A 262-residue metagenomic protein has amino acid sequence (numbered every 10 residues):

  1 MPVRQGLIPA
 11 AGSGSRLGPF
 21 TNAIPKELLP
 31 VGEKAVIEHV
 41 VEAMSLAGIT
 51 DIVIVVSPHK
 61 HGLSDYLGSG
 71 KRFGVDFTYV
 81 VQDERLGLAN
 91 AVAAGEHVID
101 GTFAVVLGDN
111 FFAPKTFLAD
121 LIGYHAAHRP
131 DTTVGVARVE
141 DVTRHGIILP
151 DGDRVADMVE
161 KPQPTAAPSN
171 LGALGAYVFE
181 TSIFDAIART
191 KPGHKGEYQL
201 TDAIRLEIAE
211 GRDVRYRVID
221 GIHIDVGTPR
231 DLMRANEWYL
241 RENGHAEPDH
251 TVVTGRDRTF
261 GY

Functional and structural regions predicted by a protein language model:
M1-I8, R16-P19, L29-P30, K34-V106 (+5 more regions): Conserved N-terminal catalytic core of the sugar/cofactor nucleotidyltransferase
M1-V3, A113, F117, Y124 (+2 more regions): Left-handed beta-helix
G12, D109, R138, T228: Active-site glycine-centered loops adjacent to acidic/histidine catalytic or metal-binding residues that shape
L28, I148-P150, Y216: A structural signal for short hydrophobic beta-strand segments in well-ordered beta-sheet cores
V80-Q82, G135, R217-I219: Conserved beta-strand termini and adjacent loop/short-helix elements that scaffold enzyme active sites in alpha/beta
R85-L88, D141-V142, P164-A166, H223-I224: A short acidic, often aromatic-flanked loop/helix-cap motif at beta-alpha or helix-coil junctions that lines enzyme
A113-H194: Conserved core of the sugar-phosphate nucleotidyltransferase
